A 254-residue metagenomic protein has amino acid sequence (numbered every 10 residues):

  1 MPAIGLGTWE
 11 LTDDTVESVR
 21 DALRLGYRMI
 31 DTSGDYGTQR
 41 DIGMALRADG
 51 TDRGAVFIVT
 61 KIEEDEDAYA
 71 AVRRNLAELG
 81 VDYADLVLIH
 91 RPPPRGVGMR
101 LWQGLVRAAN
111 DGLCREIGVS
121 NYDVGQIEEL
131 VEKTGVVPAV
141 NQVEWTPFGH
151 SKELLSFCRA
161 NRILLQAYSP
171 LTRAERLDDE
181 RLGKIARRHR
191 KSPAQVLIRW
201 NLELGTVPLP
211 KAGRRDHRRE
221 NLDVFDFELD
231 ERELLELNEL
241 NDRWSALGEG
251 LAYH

Functional and structural regions predicted by a protein language model:
M1-A55, Y69, G104, T172 (+3 more regions): N-terminal binding-site loop/beta-alpha segment at the start of enzyme catalytic domains that lines or forms
E10-L23, E66-G80, G98-R100, G125-E128 (+1 more regions): Short, acidic/polar
Y27, V81-A84, C114, P138: A structural motif
I42-R47, V72-L76, L105, I127 (+1 more regions): Short, well-ordered amphipathic alpha-helices
R53-E66, D85-P92, N121-V124, W145: A short, structured active-site edge motif that brings together acidic residues
A68-I89, R107-D111, K133, I163: CE4/NodB-like, metal-dependent polysaccharide N-deacetylase domain that modifies extracellular/periplasmic N-acetylated
P92-H254: Beta/alpha (TIM)-barrel catalytic core signal, keyed to glycine-rich beta->alpha loops juxtaposed to Asp/Glu that bind
